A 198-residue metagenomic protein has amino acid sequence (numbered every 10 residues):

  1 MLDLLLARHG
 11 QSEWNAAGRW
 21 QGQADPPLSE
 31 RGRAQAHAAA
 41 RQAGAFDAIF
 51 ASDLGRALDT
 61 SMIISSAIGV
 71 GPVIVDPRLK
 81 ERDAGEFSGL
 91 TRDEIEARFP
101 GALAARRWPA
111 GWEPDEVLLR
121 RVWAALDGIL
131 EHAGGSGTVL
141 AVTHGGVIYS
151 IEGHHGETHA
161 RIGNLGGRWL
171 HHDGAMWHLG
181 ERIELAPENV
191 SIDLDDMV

Functional and structural regions predicted by a protein language model:
M1-L2, R82-D93, G135, E152-V198: Acidic, low-complexity terminal tails and accessory targeting/binding regions of phosphate-metabolizing enzymes
L2-G71, R98, E116, I162: Active-site-proximal alpha-helix that buttresses catalytic centers in soluble enzyme cores
L4, G135-G146: Generic beta-sheet signal
S12, V147-I148: Short active-site segment of divalent metal-dependent hydrolases/proteases that encodes the spacing between
A43-A45, I129-G137: Glycine-rich phosphate-binding loop signature in dinucleotide/nucleotide-binding domains
G44-R78, D173-V198: Conserved histidine-centered catalytic loops in small-molecule metabolism enzymes
A51-S52, R120, V142-T143: Short beta-strand scaffold positions
S66-A124, G180-R182, D193, M197-V198: Phosphate-handling substructures
